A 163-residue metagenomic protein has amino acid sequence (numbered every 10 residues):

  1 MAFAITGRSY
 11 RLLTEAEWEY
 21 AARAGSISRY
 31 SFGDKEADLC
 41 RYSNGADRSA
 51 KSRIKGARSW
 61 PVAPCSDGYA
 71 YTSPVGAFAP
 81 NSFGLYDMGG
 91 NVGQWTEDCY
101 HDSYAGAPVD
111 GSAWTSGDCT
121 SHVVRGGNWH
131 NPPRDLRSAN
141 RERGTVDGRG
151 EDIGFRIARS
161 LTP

Functional and structural regions predicted by a protein language model:
M1-S138, E142, R149: Functional-site microenvironments in short loops/helix caps that host divalent-cation chemistry
E151-P163: Short, structured beta-strand segments at or near domain termini in extracellular proteins/domains
